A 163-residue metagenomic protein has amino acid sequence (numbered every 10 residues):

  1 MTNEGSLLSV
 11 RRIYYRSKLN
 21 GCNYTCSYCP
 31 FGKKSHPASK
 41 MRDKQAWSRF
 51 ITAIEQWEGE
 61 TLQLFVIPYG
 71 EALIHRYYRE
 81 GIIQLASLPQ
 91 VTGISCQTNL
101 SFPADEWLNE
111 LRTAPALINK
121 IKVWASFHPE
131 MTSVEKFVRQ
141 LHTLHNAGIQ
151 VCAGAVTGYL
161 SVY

Functional and structural regions predicted by a protein language model:
T2-A46: Canonical Radical SAM [4Fe-4S] cluster-binding loop centered on the CxxxCxxC motif and its immediate flanking residues
I13, K33-Q45, E60-H75, L85-D105 (+2 more regions): Core AdoMet radical
F50-A53, G81, W107-E110, K136-L144: A general structural detector for well-ordered alpha-helical segments in enzyme core domains, enriched
I51-W57, I82-S87, L111-A116: Leucine-rich repeat
Y78: Conserved phosphotransfer microenvironments
L160-Y163: Catalytic cores of alpha/beta
